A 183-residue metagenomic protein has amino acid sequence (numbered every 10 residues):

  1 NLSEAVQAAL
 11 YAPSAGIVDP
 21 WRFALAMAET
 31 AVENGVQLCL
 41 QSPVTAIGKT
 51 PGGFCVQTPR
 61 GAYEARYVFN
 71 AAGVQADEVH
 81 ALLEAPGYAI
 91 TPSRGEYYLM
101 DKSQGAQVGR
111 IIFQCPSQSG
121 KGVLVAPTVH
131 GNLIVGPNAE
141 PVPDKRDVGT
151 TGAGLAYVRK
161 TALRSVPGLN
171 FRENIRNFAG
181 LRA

Functional and structural regions predicted by a protein language model:
N1-L40, T45-G52, Q57, L169-N170 (+1 more regions): Flavin (FAD/FMN) cofactor-binding and adjacent substrate-gating region of FAD-dependent oxidoreductase domains
A8-A9, Y67, N132-L133: Structural motif
G53, A62-Y63, A72-A183: Active-site substrate-recognition segment that forms the wall of the catalytic cavity or substrate channel
T58-Y67: Core beta-strand elements of the Rossmann-like FAD/NAD(P) dinucleotide-binding domain in flavoenzyme oxidoreductases
